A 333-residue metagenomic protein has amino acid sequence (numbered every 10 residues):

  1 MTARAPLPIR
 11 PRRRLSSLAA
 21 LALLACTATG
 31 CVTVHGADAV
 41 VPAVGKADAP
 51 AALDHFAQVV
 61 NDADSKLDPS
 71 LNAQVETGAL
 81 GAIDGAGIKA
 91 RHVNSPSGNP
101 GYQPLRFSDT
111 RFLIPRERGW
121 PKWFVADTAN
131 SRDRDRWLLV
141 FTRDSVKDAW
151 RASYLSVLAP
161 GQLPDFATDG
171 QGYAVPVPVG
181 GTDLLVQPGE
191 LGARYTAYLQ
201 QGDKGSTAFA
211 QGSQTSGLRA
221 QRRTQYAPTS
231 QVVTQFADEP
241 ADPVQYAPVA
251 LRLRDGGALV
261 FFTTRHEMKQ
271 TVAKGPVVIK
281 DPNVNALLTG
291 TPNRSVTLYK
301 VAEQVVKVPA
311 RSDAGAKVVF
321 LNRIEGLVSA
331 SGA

Functional and structural regions predicted by a protein language model:
M1-A22: N-terminal export and membrane-targeting signals
A3-P6, K89-R136, A237-P276: Surface-exposed, charged secondary-structure patches
C26-G30: C-terminal motif of bacterial Sec signal peptides marking the signal peptidase cleavage site
V32-H35: Bacterial signal peptide processing site
V40-H92, A167-F236: Core segments of small alpha/beta cavity-forming domains
D48, D68, V75-E76, L80-D84 (+4 more regions): Primarily mature extracellular domains of secreted and cell-surface proteins, especially surface-exposed modules
N130-A193, L253-F261, G290-A333: Short beta-strand edge/turn micro-motifs at domain boundaries
S216-V301: Intrinsically disordered, low-complexity segments enriched in Gly and acidic/Ser/Thr residues that form flexible
